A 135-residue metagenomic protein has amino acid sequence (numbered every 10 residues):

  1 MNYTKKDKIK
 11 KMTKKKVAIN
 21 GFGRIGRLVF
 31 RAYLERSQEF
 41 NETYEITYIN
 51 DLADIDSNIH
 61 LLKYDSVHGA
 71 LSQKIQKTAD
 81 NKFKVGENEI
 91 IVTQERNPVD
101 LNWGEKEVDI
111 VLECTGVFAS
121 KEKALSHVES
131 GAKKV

Functional and structural regions predicted by a protein language model:
M1-K11: Short, Lys/Arg-enriched N-terminal segments with co-localized hydrophobic residues within the first ~10-30 amino acids
M12-V135: N-terminal Rossmann-like NAD(P) cofactor-binding subdomain of oxidoreductases, focused on the glycine-rich
